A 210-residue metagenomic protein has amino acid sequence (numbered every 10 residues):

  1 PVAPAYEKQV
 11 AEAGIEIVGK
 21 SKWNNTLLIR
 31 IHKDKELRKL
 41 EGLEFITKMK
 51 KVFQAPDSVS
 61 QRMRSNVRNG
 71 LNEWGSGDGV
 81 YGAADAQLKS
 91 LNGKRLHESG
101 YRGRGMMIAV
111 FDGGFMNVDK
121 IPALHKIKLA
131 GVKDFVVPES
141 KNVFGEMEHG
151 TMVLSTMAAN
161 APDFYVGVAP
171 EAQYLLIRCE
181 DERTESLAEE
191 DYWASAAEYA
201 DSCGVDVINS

Functional and structural regions predicted by a protein language model:
V2, K35-E36, N117, F164: Short phosphate-engaging motifs
V2, Y6, E36, N92 (+2 more regions): Stable alpha-helical elements in mature extracytoplasmic
A5-L88, K94-H97: Autoinhibitory propeptides
G19-S21, L176-R178, N209-S210: Short beta-strands and strand-loop turn motifs
K48, A84, K94-K133, P138-E189 (+1 more regions): Subtilisin-like serine protease catalytic core
A197-S210: Short acidic, glycine-rich surface-loop motifs adjacent to enzyme active sites
